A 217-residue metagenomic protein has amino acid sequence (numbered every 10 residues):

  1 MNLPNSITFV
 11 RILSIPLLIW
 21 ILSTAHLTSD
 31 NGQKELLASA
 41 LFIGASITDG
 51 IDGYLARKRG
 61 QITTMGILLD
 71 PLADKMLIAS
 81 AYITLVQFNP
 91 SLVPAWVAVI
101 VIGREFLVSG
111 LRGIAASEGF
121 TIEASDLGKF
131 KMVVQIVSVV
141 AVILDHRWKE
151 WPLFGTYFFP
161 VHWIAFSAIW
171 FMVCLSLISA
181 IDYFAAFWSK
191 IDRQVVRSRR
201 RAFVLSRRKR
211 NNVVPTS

Functional and structural regions predicted by a protein language model:
M1-F9, S14-I15, E35-S46, F120-S217: C-terminal membrane-associated helical module and adjoining short loops/tails
L13, I47-L55, L72, M76 (+2 more regions): Active-site His/Glu-centered metal-binding helix of metallohydrolases
I15-M65, A81-V101, P160-L177: Membrane-embedded alpha-helical segments that form the functional core of polytopic membrane enzymes, especially those
I21-T24, V86-Q87, I114, L144-D145 (+1 more regions): Helix-loop junctions at the membrane-solvent interface of multi-pass transporters, primarily the C-terminal
I51-K58, R112-E118, F184: C-terminal ends of transmembrane helices
I62, I67, G113-F130: Cytosolic-biased juxtamembrane loops and peripheral soluble domains of multi-pass membrane proteins
V97, F106-G110, V137-L144: Mid-bilayer segments of alpha-helical transmembrane spans in multi-pass integral membrane proteins that mediate
